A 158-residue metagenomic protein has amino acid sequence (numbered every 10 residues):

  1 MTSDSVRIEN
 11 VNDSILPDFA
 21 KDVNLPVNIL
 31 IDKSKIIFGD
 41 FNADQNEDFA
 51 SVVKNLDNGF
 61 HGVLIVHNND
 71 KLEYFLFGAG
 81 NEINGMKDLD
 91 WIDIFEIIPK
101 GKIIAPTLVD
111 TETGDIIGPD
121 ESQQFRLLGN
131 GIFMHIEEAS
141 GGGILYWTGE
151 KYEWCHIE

Functional and structural regions predicted by a protein language model:
M1-G39: Terminal domain-start segments
M1-V6, G85-E158: Acidic, small-residue rich beta-repeat scaffolds with periodic aromatic anchors
T2-V11, G59-N81, I144-E150: Beta-propeller blade repeat segments, especially FG-GAP/WD-type strand-to-loop junctions in 6- to 7-bladed propeller
N24-I31, E73-Y74, Y152-H156: Short secondary-structure junctions
S34-D40, E47-K54, V63, F77-G78: Short secondary-structure capping micro-motifs at structural edges
I36-D44, D88, E96-I97: Acidic, divalent-cation-chelating loop motifs in proteins
A43, L56-N58, A139: Short strand-connecting beta-turns/loops that link adjacent beta-strands
A43-V53, R126-F133: Acidic/hydrophobic-patterned starts of short beta strands in beta-sheet-rich repeat architectures
